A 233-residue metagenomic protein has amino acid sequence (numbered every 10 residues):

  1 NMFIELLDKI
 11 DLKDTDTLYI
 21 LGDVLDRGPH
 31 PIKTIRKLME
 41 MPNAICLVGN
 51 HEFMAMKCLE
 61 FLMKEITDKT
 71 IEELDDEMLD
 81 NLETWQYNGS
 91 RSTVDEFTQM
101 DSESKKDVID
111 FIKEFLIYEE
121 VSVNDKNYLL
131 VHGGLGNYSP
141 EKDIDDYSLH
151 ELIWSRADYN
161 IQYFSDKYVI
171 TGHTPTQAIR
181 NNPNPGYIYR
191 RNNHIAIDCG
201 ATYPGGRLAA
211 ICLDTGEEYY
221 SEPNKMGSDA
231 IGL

Functional and structural regions predicted by a protein language model:
N1-K37: N-terminal active-site segment of His-dependent metallophosphoesterases
D11, K64, D158-Q162: Catalytic phosphate/metal-binding cores of nucleic-acid and nucleotide-processing enzymes, i.e., regions that mediate
D14, E40-I45, S165-D166, G216: Short glycine/proline-enriched coil/turn segments at helix->beta-strand junctions
T17, N43, N193: Residues at the starts of beta-strands that form the adenosine-phosphate
G22-D23, G49-N50, G172-H173, D198: Active-site glycine-centered loops adjacent to acidic/histidine catalytic or metal-binding residues that shape
V24-R27, F53, G133, C199: Generic detector of well-ordered alpha-helical packing
P31-I35, M39-E119: Active-site neighborhood of divalent metal-dependent phosphoester bond hydrolases
T84-A196, G200-G206, E217-M226: Acidic, His/Gly-enriched loop-helix segments that form or flank divalent-metal centers in metallo-dependent hydrolases
